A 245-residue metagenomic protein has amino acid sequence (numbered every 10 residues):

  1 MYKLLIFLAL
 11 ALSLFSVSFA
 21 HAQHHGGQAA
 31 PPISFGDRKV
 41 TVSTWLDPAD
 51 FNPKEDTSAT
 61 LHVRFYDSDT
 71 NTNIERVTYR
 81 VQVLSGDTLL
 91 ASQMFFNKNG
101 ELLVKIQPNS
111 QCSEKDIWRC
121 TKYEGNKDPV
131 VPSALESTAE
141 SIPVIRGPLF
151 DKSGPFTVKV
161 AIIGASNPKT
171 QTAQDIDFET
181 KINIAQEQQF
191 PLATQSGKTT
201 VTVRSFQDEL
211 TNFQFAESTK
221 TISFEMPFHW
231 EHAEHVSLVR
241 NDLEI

Functional and structural regions predicted by a protein language model:
M1-F7: Positively charged n-region of N-terminal signal peptides that target proteins for export
L12-H21: C-terminal segment of classical bacterial N-terminal signal peptides
H21-N241: N-terminal soluble domains immediately following signal/targeting peptides that reside in extracytoplasmic
